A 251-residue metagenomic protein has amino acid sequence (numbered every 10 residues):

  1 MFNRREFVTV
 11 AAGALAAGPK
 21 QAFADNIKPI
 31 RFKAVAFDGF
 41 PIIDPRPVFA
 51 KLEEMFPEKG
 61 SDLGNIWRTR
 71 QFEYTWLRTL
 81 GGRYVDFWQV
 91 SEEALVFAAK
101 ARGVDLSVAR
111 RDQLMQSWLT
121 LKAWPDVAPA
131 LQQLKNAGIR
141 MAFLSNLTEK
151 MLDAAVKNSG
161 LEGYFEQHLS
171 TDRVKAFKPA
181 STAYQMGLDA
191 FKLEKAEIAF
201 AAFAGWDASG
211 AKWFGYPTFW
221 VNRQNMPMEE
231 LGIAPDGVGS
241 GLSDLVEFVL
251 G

Functional and structural regions predicted by a protein language model:
F2, E6-D25: N-terminal export signals
N3, V10, Q132, L144 (+2 more regions): Asp-based, Mg2+/Mn2+-dependent phosphohydrolase catalytic module
I27-T69: Active-site neighborhood of HAD-like aspartate-dependent phosphohydrolases
P29-I30, A137, F191-E194: Glycine-rich phosphate-binding loop signature in dinucleotide/nucleotide-binding domains
I43, D62, K122, K150-M151 (+1 more regions): Short alpha-helical
F49, G64, R68, W88 (+2 more regions): An amphipathic alpha-helix signature
S61, T75-D112: A metal-dependent, Asp-based hydrolase signature
W88-Q89, L106-A142, D153: Short, acidic loop-to-helix structural element flanking the phosphoryl-transfer center in phosphate-processing enzymes
